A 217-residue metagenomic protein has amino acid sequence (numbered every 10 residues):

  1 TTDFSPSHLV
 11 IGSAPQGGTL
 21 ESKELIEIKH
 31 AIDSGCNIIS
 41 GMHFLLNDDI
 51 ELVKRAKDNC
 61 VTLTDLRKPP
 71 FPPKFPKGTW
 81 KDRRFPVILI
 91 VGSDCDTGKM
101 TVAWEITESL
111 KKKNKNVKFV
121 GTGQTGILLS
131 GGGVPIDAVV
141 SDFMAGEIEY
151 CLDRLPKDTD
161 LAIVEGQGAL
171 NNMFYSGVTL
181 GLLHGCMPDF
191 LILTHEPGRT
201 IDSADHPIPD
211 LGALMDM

Functional and structural regions predicted by a protein language model:
T2-S5: Short amphipathic alpha-helix with an adjacent loop that forms part of the alpha/beta core around
S7-H8, N37, L161, F190: Structural motif
E27-V87: Extreme N-terminal, non-catalytic leader segments that precede Walker-type/kinase nucleotide-binding cores
I38-H43, L89-T97, V134-V139: Flexible, glycine/proline-enriched loop segments at strand-loop-helix junctions that form or flank small-ligand binding
H43-V53, T64-L66, P70-F71, A145-K157 (+2 more regions): Conserved catalytic-core segment of NTP-binding enzymes
P73-F119: Walker A (P-loop) phosphate-binding motif
T107-D142: N-terminal phosphate/diphosphate-binding loop that engages ATP/GTP or pyrophosphate donors across diverse enzyme folds
